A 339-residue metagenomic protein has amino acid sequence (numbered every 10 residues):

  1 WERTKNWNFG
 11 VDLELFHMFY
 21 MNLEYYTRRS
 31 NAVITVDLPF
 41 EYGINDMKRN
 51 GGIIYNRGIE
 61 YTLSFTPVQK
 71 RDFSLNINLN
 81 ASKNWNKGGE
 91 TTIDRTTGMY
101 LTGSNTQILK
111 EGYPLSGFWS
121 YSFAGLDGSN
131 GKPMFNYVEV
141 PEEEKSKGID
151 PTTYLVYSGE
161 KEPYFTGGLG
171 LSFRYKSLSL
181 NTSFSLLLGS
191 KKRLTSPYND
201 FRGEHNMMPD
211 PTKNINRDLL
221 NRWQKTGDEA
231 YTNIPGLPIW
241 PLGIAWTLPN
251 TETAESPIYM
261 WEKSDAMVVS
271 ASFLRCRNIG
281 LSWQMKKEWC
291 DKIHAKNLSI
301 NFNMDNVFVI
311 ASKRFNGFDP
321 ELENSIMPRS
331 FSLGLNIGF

Functional and structural regions predicted by a protein language model:
W1-G43, S82, N86: Membrane-embedded beta-barrel scaffold of Gram-negative outer-membrane proteins
W1-Y20, M47-K70, G112-P114, L126 (+1 more regions): Outer-membrane beta-barrel signature, preferentially recognizing the C-terminal barrel domain of Gram-negative
T4, F16, R28, N56 (+7 more regions): Outer-membrane beta-barrel channels and translocator barrels
F9, M21-L23, L75-I77, L169 (+5 more regions): Transmembrane beta-strands of outer-membrane beta-barrel proteins
M18, V68-L75, G88-I93, K110 (+4 more regions): Short loop/turn motifs that connect adjacent beta-strands in outer-membrane beta-barrel proteins
Y25-N31, F65-P67, A81-K87, Y175-S177 (+5 more regions): Transmembrane beta-strands of outer-membrane beta-barrel pores
G51-N56, L101-N130, H205, L219 (+3 more regions): C-terminal beta-signal and terminal closure region of outer-membrane beta-barrel proteins
G189-H294, L298: Extracytoplasmic gating/loop element in the C-terminal half of outer-membrane beta-barrel translocons and assembly
